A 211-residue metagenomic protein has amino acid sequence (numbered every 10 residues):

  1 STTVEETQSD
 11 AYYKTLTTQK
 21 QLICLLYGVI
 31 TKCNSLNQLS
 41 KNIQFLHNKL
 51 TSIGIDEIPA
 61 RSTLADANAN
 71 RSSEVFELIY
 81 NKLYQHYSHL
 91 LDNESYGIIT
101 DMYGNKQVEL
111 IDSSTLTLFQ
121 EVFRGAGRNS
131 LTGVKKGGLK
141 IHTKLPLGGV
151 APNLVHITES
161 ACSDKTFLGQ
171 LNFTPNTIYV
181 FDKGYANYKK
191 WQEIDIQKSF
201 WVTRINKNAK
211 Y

Functional and structural regions predicted by a protein language model:
S1-Y211: Conserved, well-structured functional cores that handle cations and Mg-NTP chemistry
